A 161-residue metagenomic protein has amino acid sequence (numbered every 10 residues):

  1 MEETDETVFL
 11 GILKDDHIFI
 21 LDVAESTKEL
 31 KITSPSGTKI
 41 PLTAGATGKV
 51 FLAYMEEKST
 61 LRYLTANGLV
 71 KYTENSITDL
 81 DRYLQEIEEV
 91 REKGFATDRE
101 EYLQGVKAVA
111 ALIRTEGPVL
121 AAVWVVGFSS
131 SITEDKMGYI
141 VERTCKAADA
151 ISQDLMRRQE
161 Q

Functional and structural regions predicted by a protein language model:
M1-E29, Y54-E57: All-alpha effector-binding/dimerization core of bacterial HTH-type transcriptional repressors
M1-E3, F9, K93, A150 (+1 more regions): Amphipathic alpha-helical regulatory segments at dimerization interfaces that relay allosteric signals between sensory
I20-V23, I32-S34, L42, V123: Beta-strand scaffold of nucleotide-dependent catalytic cores
I32-E101: Short, solvent-exposed recognition segments
R62, G68, A148-Q161: Cysteine/selenocysteine-centered motifs that mediate thiol-based redox chemistry or coordinate metal-sulfur cofactors
E74-T78, A147, S152: Bateman/CBS regulatory modules and CBS-like beta-alpha motifs in cytosolic regions of diverse proteins
D79-A147: Extended hydrophobic
